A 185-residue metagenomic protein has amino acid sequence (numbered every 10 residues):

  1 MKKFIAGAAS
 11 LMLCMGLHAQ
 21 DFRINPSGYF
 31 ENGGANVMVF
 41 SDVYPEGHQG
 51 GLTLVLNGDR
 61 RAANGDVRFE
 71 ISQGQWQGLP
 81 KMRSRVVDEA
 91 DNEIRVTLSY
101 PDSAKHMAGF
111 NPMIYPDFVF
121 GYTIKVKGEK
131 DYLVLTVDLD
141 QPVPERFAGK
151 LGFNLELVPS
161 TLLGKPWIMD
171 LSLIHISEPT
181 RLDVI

Functional and structural regions predicted by a protein language model:
K2-S10: Sec-dependent signal peptide recognition, specifically the positively charged N-region followed immediately by
A9, E145, I185: Active-site-proximal flexible loops/turns
A9-H18: Hydrophobic h-region of N-terminal signal peptides that target proteins for export in Gram-negative bacteria
A19-E89, A108-F110: Beta-strand-rich N-terminal accessory domains
Q20, L133-L173: Acidic (Asp/Glu-rich), glycine- and aromatic
N25-S27, F40-D42, V55-N57, S72 (+6 more regions): A structural detector for beta-sheet-dominated domains
I71-P142, R146: Extended, loop-rich substrate-binding clefts of extracytoplasmic carbohydrate-active enzymes
I174-I185: Single conserved hydrophobic/aromatic residue that forms the stacking wall/gate of nucleotide- or nucleobase-binding
